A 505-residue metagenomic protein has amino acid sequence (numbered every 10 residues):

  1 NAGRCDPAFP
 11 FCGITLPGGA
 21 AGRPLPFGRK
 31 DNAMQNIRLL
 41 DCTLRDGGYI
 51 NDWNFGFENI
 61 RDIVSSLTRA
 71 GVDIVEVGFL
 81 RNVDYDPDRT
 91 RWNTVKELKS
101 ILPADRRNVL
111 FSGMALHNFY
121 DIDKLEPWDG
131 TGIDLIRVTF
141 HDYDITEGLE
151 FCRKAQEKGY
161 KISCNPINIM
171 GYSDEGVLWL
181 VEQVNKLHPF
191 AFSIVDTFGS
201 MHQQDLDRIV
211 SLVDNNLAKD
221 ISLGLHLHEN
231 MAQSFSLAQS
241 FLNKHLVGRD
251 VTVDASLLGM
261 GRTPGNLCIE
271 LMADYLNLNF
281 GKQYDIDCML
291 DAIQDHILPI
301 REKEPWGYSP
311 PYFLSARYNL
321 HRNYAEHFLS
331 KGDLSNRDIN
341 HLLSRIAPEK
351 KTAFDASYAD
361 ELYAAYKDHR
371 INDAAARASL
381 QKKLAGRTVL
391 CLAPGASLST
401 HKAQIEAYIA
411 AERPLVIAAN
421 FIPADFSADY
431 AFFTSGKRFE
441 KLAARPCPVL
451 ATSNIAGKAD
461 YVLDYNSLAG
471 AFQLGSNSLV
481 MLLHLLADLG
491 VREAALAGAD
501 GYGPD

Functional and structural regions predicted by a protein language model:
N1-A2: Low-complexity/repetitive intrinsically disordered segments
P17-A21, M272: Short Gly/Ser/Thr- and charged-rich N-terminal loops/segments that act as flexible capping/hinge elements
A20-A33: Short, Lys/Arg-enriched N-terminal segments with co-localized hydrophobic residues within the first ~10-30 amino acids
D31-N36, K383-G386: Extreme N-terminus of proteins, especially the signal/transit-peptide cleavage junction and the first residues
M34-A374: Catalytic cores and adjacent flexible loops of soluble metabolic enzymes that perform enolate/carbanion chemistry on
I371-D505: Metal-ion/cofactor- or nucleotide/acyl-coenzyme-handling active-site neighborhoods
